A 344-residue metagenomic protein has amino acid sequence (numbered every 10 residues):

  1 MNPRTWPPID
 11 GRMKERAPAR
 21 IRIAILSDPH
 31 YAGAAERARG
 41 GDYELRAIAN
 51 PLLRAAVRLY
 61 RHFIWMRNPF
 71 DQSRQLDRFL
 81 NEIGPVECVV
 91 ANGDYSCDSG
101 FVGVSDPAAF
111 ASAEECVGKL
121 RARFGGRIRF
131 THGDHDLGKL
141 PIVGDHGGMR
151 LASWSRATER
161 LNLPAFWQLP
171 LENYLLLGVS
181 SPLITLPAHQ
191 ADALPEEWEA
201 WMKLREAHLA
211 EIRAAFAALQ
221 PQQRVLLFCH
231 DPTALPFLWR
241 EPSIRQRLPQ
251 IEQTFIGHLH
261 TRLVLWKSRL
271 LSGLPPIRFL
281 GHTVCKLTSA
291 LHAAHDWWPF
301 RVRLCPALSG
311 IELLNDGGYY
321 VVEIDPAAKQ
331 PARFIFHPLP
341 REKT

Functional and structural regions predicted by a protein language model:
M1-P107: N-terminal active-site segment of His-dependent metallophosphoesterases
R4-E15, V104-E211, R247-Q250, P276-C305 (+2 more regions): Extended active-site neighborhood of metal-dependent phosphoesterases/phosphodiesterases
D28, V89, D94, A113 (+6 more regions): Divalent metal-coordination and catalytic microenvironments
A32-A35, S96-G100, F130-I142, I184-A188 (+3 more regions): Active-site environment of divalent metal-dependent phosphoester hydrolases
G41-D71, L265-D296: Alpha-helical membrane-targeting segments
R78-C88, A122, P170, L175-L177 (+3 more regions): His/acidic metal-ligating clusters that form di-metal
V89-A91, Y95-D106, F110, L238-S243 (+2 more regions): C-terminal/domain-terminus segments
